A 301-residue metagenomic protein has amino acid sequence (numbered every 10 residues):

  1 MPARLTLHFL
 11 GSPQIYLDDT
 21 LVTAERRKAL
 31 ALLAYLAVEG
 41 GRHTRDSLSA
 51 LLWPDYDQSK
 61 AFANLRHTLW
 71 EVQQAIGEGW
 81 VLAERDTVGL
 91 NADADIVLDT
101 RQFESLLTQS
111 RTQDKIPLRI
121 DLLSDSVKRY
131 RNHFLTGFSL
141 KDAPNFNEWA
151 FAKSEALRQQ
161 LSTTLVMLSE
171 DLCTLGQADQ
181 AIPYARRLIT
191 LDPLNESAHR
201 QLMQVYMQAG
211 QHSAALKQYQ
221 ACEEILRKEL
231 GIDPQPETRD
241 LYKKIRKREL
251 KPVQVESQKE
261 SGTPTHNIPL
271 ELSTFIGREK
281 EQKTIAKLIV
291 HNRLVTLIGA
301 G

Functional and structural regions predicted by a protein language model:
M1-A29, Y35, G79-G89, N132 (+2 more regions): Short boundary/linker motifs that mark transitions into or out of structured domains
L10-S12, Y16-D18, L32, S47-P54 (+7 more regions): An N-terminal, helix-rich hydrophobic module
V22-A31, D57-H67: An acidic helix/loop motif centered on a single conserved Asp/Glu that marks catalytic or ligand-interacting sites
A24-E25, K115, L161, T274-G277: Residue-level marker of regulatory loop/turn positions in helix-turn-helix DNA-binding domains and in histidine
A34-E39, A75, R129, L288: Short amphipathic alpha-helical elements of helix-turn-helix/winged-helix folds
L36-L48: Short capping segments at the starts of secondary-structure elements
G41, Q208, V290-R293: Flexible coil/turn residues that form the inter-helical turn or adjacent wing/linker of helix-turn-helix
K259-G301: Walker A/P-loop phosphate-binding element recognition
